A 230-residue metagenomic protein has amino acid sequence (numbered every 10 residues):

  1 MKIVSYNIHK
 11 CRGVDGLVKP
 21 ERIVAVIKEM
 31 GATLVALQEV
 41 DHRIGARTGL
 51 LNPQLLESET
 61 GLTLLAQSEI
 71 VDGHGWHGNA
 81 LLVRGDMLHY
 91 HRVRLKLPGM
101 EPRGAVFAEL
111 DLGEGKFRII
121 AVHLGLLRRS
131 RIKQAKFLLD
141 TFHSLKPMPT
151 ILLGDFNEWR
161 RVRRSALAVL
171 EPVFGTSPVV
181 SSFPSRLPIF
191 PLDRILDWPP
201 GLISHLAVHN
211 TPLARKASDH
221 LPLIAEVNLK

Functional and structural regions predicted by a protein language model:
M1-L34, E59, T63-A66, I70-K230: Active-site regions of metal-assisted phosphoester/phosphodiester hydrolases, unifying DNase/endonuclease modules
C11, Q38-G45: Active-site neighborhood of divalent metal-dependent phosphoester/pyrophosphate hydrolases
R43-A46, G73-G75: Short active-site-adjacent helix-start/loop capping segments
I44, T48, H123-L126: Short coil/turn residues that cap or connect secondary-structure elements
G49-L50, L81: Glycine-rich loop at the start of a catalytic domain that most often binds anionic cofactors/ligands
L55-L56: Extended active-site neighborhood of metal-dependent phosphoesterases/phosphodiesterases
